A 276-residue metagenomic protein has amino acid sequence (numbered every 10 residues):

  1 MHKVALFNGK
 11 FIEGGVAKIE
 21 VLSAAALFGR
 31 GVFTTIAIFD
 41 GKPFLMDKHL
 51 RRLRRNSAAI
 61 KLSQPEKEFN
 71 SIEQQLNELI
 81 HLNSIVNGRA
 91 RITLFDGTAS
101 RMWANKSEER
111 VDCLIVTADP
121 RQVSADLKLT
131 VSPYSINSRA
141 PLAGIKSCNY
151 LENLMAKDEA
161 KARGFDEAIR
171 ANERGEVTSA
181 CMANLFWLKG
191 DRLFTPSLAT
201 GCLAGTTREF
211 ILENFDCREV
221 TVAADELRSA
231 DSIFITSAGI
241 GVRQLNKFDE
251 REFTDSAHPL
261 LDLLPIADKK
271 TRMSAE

Functional and structural regions predicted by a protein language model:
M1-E78, F95, S100-E276: Helix-start/capping segments and mature chain N-termini
H81-L94: Ordered, amphipathic secondary-structure segments that act as subunit-interaction surfaces in large macromolecular
